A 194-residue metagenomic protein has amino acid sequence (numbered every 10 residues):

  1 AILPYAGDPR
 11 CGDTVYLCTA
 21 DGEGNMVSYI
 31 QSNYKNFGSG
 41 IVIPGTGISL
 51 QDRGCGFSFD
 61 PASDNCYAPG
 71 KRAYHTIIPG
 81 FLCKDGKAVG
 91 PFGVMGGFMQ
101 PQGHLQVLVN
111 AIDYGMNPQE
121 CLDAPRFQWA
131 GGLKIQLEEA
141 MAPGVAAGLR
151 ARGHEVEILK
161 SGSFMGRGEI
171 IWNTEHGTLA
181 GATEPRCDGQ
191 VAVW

Functional and structural regions predicted by a protein language model:
A1-N33, G45-T46, R53, K160: Internal maturation/activation junctions in enzymes
A1-P4, S58-Y67, R152-E155: Short Pro/Gly-enriched beta-strand edge/turn motifs at strand-loop
A6-R10, A68-Y74, L159-S163: Short Gly/Pro-enriched turn/cap motifs at secondary-structure boundaries
G12-L17, M26, H75-G80, R167-G168: Short glycine-rich loop/turn motifs
L17-C18, M26-I30, A88-M95, A182: Short, well-ordered beta-strand elements
E23, K71, H104, D113-S163: Extended C-terminal subregions enriched in glycine
S39-I41, T46-Q119, L179-A180, D188-W194: Gly/Pro-rich active-site capping loops and adjacent beta-alpha segments that organize cofactor/substrate pockets
